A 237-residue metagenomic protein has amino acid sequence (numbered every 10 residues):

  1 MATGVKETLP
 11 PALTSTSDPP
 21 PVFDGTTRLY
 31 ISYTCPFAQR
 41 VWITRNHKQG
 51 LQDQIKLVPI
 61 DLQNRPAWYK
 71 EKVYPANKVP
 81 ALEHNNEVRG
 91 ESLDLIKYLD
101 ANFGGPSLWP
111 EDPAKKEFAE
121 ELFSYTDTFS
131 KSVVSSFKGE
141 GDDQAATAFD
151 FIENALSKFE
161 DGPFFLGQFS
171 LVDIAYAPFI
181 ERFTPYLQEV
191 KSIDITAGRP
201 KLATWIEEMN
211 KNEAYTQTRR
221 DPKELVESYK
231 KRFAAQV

Functional and structural regions predicted by a protein language model:
M1-Q168, Q236: GST-like domain detector, emphasizing the conserved glutathione-binding G-site in the N-terminal thioredoxin-like
A67, F149, T196-A214: Short, mixed-charge aromatic SLiMs
W109, S192-I195: Membrane interface segments of multi-pass transport proteins and intramembrane proteases
P110-P113, Q217-V226: Short, flexible loop/turn segments with low-complexity composition
S132-S136, R182-E189, Y215: Amphipathic C-terminal alpha-helical segment
L156-G167, E189-V190, N212-R219: Surface-exposed helix-capping loop/turn segments at secondary-structure junctions
G167-K191, G198-T204, M209: GST superfamily/GST-like fold recognition
D221-V237: Acidic/histidine-enriched, glycine/proline-rich intrinsically disordered or flexible terminal extensions
